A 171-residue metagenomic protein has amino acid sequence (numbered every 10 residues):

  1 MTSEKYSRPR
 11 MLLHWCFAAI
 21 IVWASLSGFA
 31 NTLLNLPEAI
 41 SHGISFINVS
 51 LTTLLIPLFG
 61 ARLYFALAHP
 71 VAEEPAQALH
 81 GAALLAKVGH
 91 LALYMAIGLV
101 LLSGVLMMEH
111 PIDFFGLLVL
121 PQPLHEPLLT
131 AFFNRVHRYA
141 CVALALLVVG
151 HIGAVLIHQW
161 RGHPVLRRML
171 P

Functional and structural regions predicted by a protein language model:
M1-P171: Membrane-embedded alpha-helical bundles that constitute the cytochrome b-like, heme-associated redox core of multi-pass
